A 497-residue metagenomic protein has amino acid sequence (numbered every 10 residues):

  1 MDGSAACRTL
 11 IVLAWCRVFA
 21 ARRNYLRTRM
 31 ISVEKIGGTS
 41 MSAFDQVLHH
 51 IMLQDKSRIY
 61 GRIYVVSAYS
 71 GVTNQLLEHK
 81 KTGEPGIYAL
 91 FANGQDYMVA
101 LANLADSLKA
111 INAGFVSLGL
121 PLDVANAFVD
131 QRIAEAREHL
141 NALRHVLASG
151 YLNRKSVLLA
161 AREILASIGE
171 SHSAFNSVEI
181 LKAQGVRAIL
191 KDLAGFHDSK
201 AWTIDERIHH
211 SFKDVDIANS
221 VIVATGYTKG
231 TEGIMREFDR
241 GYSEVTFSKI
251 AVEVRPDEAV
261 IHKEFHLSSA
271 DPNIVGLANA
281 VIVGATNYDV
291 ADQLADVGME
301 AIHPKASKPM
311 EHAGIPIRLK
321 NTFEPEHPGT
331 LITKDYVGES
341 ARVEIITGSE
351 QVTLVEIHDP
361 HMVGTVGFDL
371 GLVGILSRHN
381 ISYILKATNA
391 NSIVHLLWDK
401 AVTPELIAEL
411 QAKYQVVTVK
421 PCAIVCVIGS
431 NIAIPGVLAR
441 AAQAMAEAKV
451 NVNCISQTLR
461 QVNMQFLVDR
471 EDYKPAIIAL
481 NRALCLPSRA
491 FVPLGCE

Functional and structural regions predicted by a protein language model:
L10-L13, L26: Leucine-biased recognition of intrinsically disordered, low-complexity hydrophobic segments
Y25-I302, S307, L467-D469, S488 (+1 more regions): Nucleotide/pyrophosphate-binding catalytic subdomain
E258-H262, I317-L319, I384-L385: Short hydrophobic alpha-helical runs that function as membrane-insertion/retention elements
D292-I332, I346-T353: A conserved active-site cap/scaffold subdomain adjacent to cofactor or substrate pockets
P328-E497: A conserved regulatory-domain signal marking ACT and ACT-like small-molecule sensing domains and adjacent regulatory
